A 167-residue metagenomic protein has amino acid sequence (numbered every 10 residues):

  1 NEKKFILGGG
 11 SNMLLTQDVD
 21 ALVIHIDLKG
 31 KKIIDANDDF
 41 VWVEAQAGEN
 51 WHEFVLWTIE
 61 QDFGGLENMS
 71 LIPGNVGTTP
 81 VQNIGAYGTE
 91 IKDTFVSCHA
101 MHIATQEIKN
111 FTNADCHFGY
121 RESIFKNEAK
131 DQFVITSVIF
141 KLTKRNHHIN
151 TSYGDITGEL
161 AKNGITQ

Functional and structural regions predicted by a protein language model:
N1-V96, H102-A104: Anion-binding (especially nucleotide phosphate/pyrophosphate-binding) glycine-rich loop and adjoining beta-alpha core
M13, I108-Q167: Phosphate/pyrophosphate- and phosphate-bearing ligand-binding catalytic cores of soluble enzymes
D27, M101, I139-T143: Solvent-exposed residues in well-ordered beta-strands and their adjoining turns, especially edge/terminal strands
